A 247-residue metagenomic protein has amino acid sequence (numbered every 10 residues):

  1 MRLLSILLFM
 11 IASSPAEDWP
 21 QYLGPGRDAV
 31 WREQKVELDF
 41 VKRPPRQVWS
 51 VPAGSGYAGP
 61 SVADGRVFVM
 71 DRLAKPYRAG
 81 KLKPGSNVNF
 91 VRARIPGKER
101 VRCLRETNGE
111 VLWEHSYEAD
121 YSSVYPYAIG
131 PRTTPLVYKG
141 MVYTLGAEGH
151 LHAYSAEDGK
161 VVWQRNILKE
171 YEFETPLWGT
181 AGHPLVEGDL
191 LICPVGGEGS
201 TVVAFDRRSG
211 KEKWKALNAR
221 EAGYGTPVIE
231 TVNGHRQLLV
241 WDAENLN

Functional and structural regions predicted by a protein language model:
M1-L8: Sec-dependent signal peptide recognition, specifically the positively charged N-region followed immediately by
I11-S13: N-terminal signal peptide c-region/cleavage motif recognized by signal peptidases
P15-N247: Noncatalytic, solvent-exposed loop/strand surfaces of beta-propeller-type extracellular/periplasmic domains
